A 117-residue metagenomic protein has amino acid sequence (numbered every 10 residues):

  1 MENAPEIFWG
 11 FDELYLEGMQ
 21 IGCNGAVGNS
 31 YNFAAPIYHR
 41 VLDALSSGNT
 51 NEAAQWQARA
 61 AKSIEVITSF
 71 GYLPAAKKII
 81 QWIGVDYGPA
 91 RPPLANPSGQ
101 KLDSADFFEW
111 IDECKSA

Functional and structural regions predicted by a protein language model:
M1-I21: Ligand/cofactor pocket segment of small-molecule handling proteins
L16-A117: Structured C-terminal cap/extension of enzyme domains
